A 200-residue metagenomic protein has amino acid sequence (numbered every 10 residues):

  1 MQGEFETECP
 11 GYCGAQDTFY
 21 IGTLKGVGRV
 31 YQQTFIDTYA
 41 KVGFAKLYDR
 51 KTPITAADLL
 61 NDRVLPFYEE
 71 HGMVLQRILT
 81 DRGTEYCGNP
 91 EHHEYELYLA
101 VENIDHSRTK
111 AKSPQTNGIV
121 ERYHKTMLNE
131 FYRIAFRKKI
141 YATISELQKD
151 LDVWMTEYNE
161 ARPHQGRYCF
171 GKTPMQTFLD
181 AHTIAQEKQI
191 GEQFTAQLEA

Functional and structural regions predicted by a protein language model:
M1-E6, P10-G11, E102-I104, T126-A200: C-terminal domain-tail junction helix/linker
M1-I36, V42, D58, Q197-A200: Mobile-element integrase/transposase regions, centering on the N-terminal DNA-binding/Zn-coordinating module
T18, T38, R50, R82 (+1 more regions): Residues immediately flanking
K41, I78-T80: Buried hydrophobic side chains on well-structured beta-strands
V42-K46, S107-T109, R133: Short small-residue beta-strand/loop micro-motif enriched in glycine and branched aliphatics
K46-M73: Active-site beta-loop-alpha junctions of metal-dependent nucleic acid enzymes, especially the RNase H-like/DDE
L75, D105-H106: Hydrophobic beta-strand scaffold residues
T80-R82, Y86, H92-L99, H106-E130 (+2 more regions): RNase H-like two-metal-ion nuclease catalytic core shared by retroviral integrases and related mobile-element nucleases
